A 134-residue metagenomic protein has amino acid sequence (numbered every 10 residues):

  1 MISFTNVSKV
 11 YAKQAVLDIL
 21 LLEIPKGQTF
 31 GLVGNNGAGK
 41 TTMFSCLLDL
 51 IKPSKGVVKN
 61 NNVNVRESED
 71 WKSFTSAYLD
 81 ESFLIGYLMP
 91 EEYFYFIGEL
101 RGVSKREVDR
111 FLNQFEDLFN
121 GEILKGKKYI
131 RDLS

Functional and structural regions predicted by a protein language model:
I2-F4, L17-I19, K72: Conserved structural motif at the start of ABC-family nucleotide-binding domains
Q14-A15, E69: Short coil-to-beta microelement around the adenine-binding A-loop and adjacent beta1/P-loop entry of ABC ATPase
F30-N35: The feature captures the beta-strand-to-loop junction immediately N-terminal to the Walker
L48: Helix-to-loop junction immediately C-terminal to a conserved catalytic motif
G56-W71: Conserved ABC transporter NBD signature motif
G86-L100: Q-loop/switch helix immediately C-terminal to the Walker
K105, D109, Q114-S134: Conserved ABC nucleotide-binding domain
